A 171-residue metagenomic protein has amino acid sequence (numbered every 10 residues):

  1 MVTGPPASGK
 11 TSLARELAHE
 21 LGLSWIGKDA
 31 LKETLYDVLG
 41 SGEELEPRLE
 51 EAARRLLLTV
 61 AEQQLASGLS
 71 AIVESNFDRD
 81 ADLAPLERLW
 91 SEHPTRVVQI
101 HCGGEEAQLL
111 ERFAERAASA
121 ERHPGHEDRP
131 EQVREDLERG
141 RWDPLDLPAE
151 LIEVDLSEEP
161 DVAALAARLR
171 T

Functional and structural regions predicted by a protein language model:
V2: Hydrophobic anchor at the beta1->P-loop junction of P-loop NTPases
P6: The conserved Walker
G9: Conserved glycine(s) of the Walker
S12-S67: Conserved substrate/cofactor phosphate-moiety recognition/catalytic segment in nucleotide-dependent phosphotransferases
A30-K32, D78, G103-Q108, E158-P160: Conserved nucleotide-binding/hydrolysis micro-motifs of P-loop NTPases
L49-P94: Glycine-rich phosphate-binding loop used to anchor ATP phosphates in small-molecule kinases, encompassing both
H93-A114: Conserved phosphate-donor/acceptor-positioning beta-strand/loop module used by diverse small-molecule
A118-A163: Small-molecule kinase domains that catalyze NTP-dependent phosphoryl transfer to phosphate-bearing small molecules
